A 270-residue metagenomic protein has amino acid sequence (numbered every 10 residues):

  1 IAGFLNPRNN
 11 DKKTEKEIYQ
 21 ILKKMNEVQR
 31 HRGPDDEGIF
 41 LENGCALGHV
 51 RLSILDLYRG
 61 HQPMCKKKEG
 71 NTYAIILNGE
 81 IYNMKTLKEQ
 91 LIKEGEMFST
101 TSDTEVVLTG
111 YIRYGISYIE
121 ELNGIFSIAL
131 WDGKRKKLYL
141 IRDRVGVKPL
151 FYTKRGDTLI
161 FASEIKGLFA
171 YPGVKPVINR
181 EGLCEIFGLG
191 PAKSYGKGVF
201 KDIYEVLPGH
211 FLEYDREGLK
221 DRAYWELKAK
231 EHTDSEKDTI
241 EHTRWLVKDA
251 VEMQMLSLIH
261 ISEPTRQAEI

Functional and structural regions predicted by a protein language model:
I1-S262, R266: Cysteine-centered catalytic environments shared across enzyme families
